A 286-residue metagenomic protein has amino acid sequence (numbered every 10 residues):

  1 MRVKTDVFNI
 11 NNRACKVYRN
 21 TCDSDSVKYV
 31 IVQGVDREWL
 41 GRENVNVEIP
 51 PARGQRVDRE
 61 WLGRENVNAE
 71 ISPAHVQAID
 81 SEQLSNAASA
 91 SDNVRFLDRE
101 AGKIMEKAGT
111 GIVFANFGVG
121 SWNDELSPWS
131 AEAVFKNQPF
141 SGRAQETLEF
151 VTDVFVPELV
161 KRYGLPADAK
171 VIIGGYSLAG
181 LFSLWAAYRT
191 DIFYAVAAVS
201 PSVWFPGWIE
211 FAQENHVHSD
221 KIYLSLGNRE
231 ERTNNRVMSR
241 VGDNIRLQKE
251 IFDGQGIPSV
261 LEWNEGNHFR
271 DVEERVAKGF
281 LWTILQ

Functional and structural regions predicted by a protein language model:
M1-C22: N-terminal cap/lid segment of alpha/beta-hydrolase-fold proteins
T21-Y29: Proline/glycine-enriched tight loop/beta-turn segments at coil->beta junctions that connect or precede beta-strands
K28-P51, E60, R64, S72-H75 (+3 more regions): Serine-hydrolase catalytic machinery in alpha/beta-hydrolase-like enzymes
V32-G34, S200, L226: The conserved beta1-alpha1 loop
G174-A179, S183: Gly/Ala-rich beta-loop-alpha elbow adjacent to hydrolase catalytic centers
W185-R189: Active-site signature of alpha/beta-hydrolase-fold catalytic machinery across serine- and Asp/Cys-nucleophile hydrolases
I192-V203: A conserved short beta-strand
V203-T283: The feature captures the conserved acid-bearing segment of alpha/beta-hydrolase catalytic domains
